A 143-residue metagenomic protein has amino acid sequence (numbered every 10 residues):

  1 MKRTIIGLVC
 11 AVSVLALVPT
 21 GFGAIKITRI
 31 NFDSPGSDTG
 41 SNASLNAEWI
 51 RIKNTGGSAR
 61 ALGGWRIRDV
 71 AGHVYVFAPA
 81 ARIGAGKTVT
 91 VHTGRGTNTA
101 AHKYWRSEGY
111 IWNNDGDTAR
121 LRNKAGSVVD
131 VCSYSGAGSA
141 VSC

Functional and structural regions predicted by a protein language model:
M1-T4, V9: Positively charged n-region of N-terminal signal peptides that target proteins for export
I6-G7, L17-G64, G109-N114, V131-C143: A structural motif detector for short, solvent-exposed N-terminal "entry" segments of globular domains
R51, R68, T90-H92: Hydrophobic beta-strand signal
T55-A59, G94-N98, K124-V128: Acidic glycine-/aspartate-rich tracts in secreted/extracellular proteins
W65-R68, A119-L121: Short conserved beta-strand and strand-loop elements enriched in small hydrophobics with frequent Asp/Gly
V70-G72, G126: Change "in extracellular beta-sheet-rich domains … of secreted and cell-surface proteins" to "in beta-sheet-rich domains
G72-S107: Intrinsically disordered, low-complexity Pro/Gly/Ser/Thr-rich segments with frequent PxxP/GP/PP motifs and embedded
A78-A85, V89, G109-C143: Conserved beta-structured recognition patch
